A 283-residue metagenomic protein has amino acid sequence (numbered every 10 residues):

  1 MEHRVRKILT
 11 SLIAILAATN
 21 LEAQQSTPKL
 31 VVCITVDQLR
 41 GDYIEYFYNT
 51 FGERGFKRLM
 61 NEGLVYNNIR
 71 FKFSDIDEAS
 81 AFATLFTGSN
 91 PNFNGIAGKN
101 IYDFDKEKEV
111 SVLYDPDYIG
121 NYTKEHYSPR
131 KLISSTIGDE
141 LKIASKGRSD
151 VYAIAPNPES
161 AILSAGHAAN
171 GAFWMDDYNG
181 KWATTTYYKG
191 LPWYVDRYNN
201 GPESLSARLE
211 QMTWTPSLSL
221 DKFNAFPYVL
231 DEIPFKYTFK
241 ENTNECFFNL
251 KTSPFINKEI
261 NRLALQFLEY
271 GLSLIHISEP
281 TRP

Functional and structural regions predicted by a protein language model:
M1-T27: Bacterial Sec-dependent N-terminal signal peptides
Q25-F47: Mature N-terminal segment immediately following signal peptide/propeptide cleavage in secreted/periplasmic
I34, I154-A155, S278: Generic beta-strand/beta-sheet core signal
T35, L39-Y43, G52-F56, E78-F82 (+3 more regions): Stable alpha-helical elements in mature extracytoplasmic
I44-F93, D150-I154: Short, structured active-site-proximal loop/turn typified by the sulfatase FGly-forming signature C/S-X-P-X-R
N90, G98-L274: His/Asp/Glu-rich, glycine-adjacent segments that coordinate divalent cations and/or stabilize oxyanion chemistry on
S273-P283: Residue-level detector of conserved catalytic or cofactor/ligand-binding positions in enzyme active sites
